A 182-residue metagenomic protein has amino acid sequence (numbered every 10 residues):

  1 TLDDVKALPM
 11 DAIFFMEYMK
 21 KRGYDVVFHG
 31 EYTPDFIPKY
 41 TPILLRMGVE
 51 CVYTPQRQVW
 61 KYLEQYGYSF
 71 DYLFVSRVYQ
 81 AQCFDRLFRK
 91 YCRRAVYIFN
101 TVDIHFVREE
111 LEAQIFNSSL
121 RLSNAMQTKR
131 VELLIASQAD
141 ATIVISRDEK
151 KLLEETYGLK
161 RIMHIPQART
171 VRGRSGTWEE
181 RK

Functional and structural regions predicted by a protein language model:
T1, I143, V171, W178-K182: Conserved donor-binding/catalytic core segment of Leloir-type glycosyltransferases
T1-D35, T41-P42: N-terminal subdomain of nucleotide-sugar transferases
V26-Y68: Conserved nucleotide-cofactor-binding alpha/beta core module
E64-C83, V96-I98: Short N-terminal targeting/anchoring amphipathic segment
R77, T101-D103, S146-D148: Helix N-cap/beta->alpha junction signal
Y91-Y97, L159-K160: A short helix->loop->beta-strand "cap" motif at the edges of active sites that frequently abuts
R94-A95, F99-Q127: Acceptor-binding helix/loop patch of EC 2.4 sugar-transfer enzymes, predominantly nucleotide-sugar-dependent
L133, S137-E154, G158-R174: Donor nucleotide-sugar binding/catalytic pocket of nucleotide-sugar-dependent glycosyltransferases
